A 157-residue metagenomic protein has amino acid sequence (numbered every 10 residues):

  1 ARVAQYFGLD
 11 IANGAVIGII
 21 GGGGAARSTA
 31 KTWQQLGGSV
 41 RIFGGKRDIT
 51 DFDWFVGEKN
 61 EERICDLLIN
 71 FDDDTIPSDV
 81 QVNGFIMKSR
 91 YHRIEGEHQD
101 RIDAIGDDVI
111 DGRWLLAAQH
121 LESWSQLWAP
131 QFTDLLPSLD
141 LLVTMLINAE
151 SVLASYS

Functional and structural regions predicted by a protein language model:
A1-A12: Glycine/small-residue-rich loop that forms an oxyanion/phosphate-binding "nest" at active or ligand-binding sites
I11-N13, Q34, P77-F85, A104-I105: Short, conserved loop/helix-junction motifs that constitute active-site signature segments in enzyme catalytic cores
V16-I17: Conserved class I S-adenosyl-L-methionine
G21-G23: Glycine-rich Rossmann-fold phosphate-binding loop(s) that bind the pyrophosphate of adenine dinucleotide cofactors
A26-R27: N-terminal Rossmann-fold NAD(P) dinucleotide-binding loop
Q35-E58: NAD(P)-binding Rossmann-fold cofactor-contacting core
G57-Q81, F85-H92: Rossmann-like NAD(P)-binding element
V82-L139, M145: Rossmann-fold NAD(P)-binding glycine/threonine-rich loop
